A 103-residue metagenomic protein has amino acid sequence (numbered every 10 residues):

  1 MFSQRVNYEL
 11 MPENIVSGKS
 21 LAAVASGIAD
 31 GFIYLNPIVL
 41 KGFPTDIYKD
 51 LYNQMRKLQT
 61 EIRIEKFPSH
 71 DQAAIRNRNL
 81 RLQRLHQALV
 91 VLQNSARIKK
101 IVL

Functional and structural regions predicted by a protein language model:
F2-G42, D46-L103: Short amphipathic alpha-helical interaction elements located at domain edges and within/adjacent to intrinsically
